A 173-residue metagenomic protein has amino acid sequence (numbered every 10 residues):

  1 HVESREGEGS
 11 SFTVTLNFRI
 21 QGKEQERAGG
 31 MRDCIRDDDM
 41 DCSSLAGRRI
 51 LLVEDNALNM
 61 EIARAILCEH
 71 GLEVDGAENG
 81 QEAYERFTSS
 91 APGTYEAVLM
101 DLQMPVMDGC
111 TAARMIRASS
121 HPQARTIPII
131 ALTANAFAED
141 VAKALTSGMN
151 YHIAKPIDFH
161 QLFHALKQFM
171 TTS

Functional and structural regions predicted by a protein language model:
H1-S173: C-terminal compact regulatory domains
